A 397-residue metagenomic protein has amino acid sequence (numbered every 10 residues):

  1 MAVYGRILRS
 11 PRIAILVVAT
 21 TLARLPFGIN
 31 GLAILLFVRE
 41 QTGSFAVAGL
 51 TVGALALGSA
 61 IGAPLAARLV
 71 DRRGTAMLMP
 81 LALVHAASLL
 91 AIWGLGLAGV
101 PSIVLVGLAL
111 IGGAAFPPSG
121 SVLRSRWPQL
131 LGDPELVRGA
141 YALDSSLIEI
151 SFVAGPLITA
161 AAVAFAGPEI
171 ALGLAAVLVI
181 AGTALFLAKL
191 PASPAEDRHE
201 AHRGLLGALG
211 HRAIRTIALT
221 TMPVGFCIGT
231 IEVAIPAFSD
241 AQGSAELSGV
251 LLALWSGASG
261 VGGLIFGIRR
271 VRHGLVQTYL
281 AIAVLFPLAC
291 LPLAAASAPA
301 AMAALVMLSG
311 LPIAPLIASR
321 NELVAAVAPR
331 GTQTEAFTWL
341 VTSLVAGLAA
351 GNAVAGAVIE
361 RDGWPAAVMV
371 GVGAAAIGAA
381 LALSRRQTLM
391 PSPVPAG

Functional and structural regions predicted by a protein language model:
A2-A60, A208-A253: Helix-loop boundary and gating motifs at the non-cytosolic
I61-T75, V163, G262-L275, I359: Helix-to-loop junctions at the C-terminal end of transmembrane segments in multipass secondary transporters
V84-V100, L285-S297: C-terminal ends and interior cores of transmembrane alpha-helices in multi-pass membrane transporters/permeases
L110-I148: Cytoplasmic helix-loop-helix junction between adjacent transmembrane helices in 12-TM secondary transporters
P117-L131, I235, P315-A328: Intracellular juxtamembrane helix-capping segments at the cytosolic ends of symmetry-related transmembrane helices
A164-V177, A357-A375: A membrane-interface helix-boundary motif in multi-pass transporters
V276-A318: C-terminal transmembrane helical hairpin of 12-TM major facilitator-type secondary transporters
G331-D362: A late C-terminal transmembrane helix in Major Facilitator Superfamily
